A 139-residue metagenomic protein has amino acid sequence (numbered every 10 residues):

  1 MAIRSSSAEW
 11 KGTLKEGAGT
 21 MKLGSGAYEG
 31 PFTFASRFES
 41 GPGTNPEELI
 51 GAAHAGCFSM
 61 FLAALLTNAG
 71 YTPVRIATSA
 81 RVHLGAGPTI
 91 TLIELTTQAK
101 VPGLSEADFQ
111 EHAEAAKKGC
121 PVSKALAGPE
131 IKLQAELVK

Functional and structural regions predicted by a protein language model:
M1-A52, S59-K139: Extended beta-strand/beta-hairpin segments
